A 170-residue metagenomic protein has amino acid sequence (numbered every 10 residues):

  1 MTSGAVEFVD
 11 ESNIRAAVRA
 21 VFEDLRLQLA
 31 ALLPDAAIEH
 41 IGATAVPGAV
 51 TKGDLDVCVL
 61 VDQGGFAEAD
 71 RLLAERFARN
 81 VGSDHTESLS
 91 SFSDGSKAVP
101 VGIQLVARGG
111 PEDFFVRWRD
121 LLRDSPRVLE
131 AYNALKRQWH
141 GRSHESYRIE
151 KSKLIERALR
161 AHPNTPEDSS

Functional and structural regions predicted by a protein language model:
M1-E39, S170: Helical scaffold of the NTase/Pol beta-like nucleotidyltransferase catalytic core
A5, N80, R157: Structure-specific DNA junction-binding interface
F8-R26, V61-K97: Metal-dependent nucleotidyltransferase catalytic core
R26-E68: Active-site nucleotide-donor binding segment shared across nucleotidyl transfer reactions
L32, L72-R76, L121: Conserved short hydrophobic interaction patches
N80-A134: Conserved, surface-exposed functional patches that form binding/active-site neighborhoods
P111-S170: Catalytic cores of NTP-dependent nucleotidyl/adenyl transfer enzymes across multiple folds
